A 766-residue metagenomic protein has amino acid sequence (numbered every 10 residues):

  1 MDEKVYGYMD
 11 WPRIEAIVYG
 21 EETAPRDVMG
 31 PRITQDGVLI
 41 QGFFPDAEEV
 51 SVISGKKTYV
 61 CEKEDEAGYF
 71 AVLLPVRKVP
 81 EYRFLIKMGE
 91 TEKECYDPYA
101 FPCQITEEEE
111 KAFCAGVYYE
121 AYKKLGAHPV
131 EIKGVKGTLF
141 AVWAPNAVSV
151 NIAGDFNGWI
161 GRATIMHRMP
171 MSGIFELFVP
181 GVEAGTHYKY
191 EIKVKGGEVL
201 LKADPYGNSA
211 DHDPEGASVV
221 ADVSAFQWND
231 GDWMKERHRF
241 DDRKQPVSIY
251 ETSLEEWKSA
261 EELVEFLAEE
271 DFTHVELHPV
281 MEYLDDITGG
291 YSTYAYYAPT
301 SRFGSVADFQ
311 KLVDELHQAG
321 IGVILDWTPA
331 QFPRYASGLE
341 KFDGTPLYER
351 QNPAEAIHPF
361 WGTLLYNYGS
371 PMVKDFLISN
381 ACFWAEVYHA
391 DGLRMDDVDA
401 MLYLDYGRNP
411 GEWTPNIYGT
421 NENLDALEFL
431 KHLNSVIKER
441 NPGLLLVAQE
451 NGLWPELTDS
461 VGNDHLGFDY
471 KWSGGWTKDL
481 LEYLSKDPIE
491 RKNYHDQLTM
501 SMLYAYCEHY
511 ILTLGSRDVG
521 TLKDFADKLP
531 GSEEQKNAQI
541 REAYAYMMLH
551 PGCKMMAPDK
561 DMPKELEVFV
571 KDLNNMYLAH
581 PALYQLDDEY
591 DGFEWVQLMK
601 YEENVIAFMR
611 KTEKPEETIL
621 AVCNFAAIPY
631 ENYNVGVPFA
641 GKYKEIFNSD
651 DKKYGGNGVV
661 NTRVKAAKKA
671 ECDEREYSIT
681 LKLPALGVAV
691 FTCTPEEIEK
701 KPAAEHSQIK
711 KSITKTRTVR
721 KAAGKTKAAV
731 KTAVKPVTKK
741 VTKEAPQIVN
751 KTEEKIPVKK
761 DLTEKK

Functional and structural regions predicted by a protein language model:
M1-Q35, Y59-V60, E64-A144, M169-E251 (+1 more regions): The feature marks proteins involved in alpha-glucan
V28-D46, K136-L139, N146, Q597-G636 (+1 more regions): Carbohydrate-binding surface patches
I40-G42, D46-T58, V142, A147-R162 (+1 more regions): Beta-strand-rich binding/interaction modules
K78-R83, A184-Y188, R663-K701: C-terminal beta-strand-rich structural cap/linker in extracellular carbohydrate-active enzymes
A112-A127, E131, V199-K202, N208-S253 (+4 more regions): Glycine-rich phosphate/pyrophosphate-binding loop and adjacent beta-alpha nucleotide/cofactor-binding cores
S209-D211, A217, A225-I249, S253-K258 (+2 more regions): Substrate-binding/active-site clefts of carbohydrate-active enzymes
H389-D391, Y406-P558, L578-V635, F639-D650 (+1 more regions): Conserved alpha/beta catalytic core and glycan-binding cleft of carbohydrate-active enzymes
E699-K766: Intrinsically disordered, polybasic Lys/Arg-rich low-complexity tracts
